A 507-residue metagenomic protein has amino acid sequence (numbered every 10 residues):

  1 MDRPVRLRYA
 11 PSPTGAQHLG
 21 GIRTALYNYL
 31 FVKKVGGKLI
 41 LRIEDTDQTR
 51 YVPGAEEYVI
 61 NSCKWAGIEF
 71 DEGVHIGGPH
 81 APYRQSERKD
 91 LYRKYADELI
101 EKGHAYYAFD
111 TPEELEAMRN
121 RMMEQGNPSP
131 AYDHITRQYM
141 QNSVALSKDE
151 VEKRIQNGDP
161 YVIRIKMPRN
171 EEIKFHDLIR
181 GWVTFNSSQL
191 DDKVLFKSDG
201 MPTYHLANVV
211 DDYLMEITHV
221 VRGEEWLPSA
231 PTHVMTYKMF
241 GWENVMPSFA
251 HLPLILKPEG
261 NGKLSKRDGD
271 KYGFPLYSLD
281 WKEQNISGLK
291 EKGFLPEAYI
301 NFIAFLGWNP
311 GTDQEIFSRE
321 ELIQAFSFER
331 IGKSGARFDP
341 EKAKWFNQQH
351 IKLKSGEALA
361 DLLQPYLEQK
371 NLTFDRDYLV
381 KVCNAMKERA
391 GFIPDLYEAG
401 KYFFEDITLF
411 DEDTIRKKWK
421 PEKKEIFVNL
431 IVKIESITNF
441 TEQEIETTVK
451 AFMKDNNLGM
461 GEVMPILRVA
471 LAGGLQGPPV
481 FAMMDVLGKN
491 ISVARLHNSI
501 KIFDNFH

Functional and structural regions predicted by a protein language model:
M1-P128, P228-T236, A298: N-terminal Rossmann-like or analogous alpha/beta NTP/dinucleotide-binding catalytic cores that position adenine
D2-R8, D280-I286, E321-F326, P365-K370 (+1 more regions): Short amphipathic alpha-helical segments and their helix-coil junctions
D2-V5, K34, L206-V209, G273-L276: Active-site-adjacent bridging/hinge elements
L7-P13, I40-D45, M215-V221, W281-I286 (+2 more regions): Glycine- and acidic
N28, V59, L99, G103 (+8 more regions): Residue-level signal for inorganic ion chemistry
Y106-Y107, T111-D268, N285, P310: Active-site cores that bind ATP or allylic diphosphates and position pyrophosphate for catalysis
F240-E243, S248-F410, A472-H507: Catalytic adenosine-cofactor/nucleotide-binding cores of aminoacyl-tRNA synthetases and other
T441-L487: Helix-rich, typically C-terminal accessory recognition domains appended to large enzymatic cores
